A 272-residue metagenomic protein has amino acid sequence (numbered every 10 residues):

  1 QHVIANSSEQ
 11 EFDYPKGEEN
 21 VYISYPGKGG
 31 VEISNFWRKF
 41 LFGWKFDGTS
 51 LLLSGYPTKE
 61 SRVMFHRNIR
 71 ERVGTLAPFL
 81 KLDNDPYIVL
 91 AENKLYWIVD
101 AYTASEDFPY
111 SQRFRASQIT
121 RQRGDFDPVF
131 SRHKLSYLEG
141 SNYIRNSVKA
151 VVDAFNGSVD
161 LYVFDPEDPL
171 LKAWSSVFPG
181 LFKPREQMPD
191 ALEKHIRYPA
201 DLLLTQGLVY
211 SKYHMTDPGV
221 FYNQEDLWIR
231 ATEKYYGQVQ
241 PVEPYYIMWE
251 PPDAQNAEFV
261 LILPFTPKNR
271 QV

Functional and structural regions predicted by a protein language model:
Q1-V272: Soluble extracytoplasmic regions of secretory-pathway and membrane proteins
